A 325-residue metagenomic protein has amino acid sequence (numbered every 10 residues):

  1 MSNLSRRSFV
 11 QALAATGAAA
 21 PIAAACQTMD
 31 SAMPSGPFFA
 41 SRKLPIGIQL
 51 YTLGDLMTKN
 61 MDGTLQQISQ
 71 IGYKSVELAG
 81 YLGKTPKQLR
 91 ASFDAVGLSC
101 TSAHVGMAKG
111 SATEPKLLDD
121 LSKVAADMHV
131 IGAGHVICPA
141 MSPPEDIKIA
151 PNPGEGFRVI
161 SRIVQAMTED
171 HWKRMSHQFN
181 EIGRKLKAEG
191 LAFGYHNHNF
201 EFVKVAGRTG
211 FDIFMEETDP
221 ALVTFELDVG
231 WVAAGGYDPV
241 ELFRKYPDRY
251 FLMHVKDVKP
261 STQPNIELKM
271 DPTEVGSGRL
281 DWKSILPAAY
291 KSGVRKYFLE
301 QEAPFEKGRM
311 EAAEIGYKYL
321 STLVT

Functional and structural regions predicted by a protein language model:
M1-G17: N-terminal secretory signal peptides and thylakoid transit peptides that target proteins across membranes
A19, L82, S111-T224, M310: Active-site acidic/histidine proton-transfer and metal-coordination neighborhood in alpha/beta enzyme cores
A25-L56, Q67: C-terminal segment of N-terminal export signals and the immediately downstream linker at the start of the mature
G36-S41, L65-Q70, T85-S102, D120-G132 (+4 more regions): Acidic (Asp/Glu)-rich catalytic clusters
I46-Q49, V76-L78, C100-V105, V136-C138 (+4 more regions): Hydrophobic faces of well-ordered beta-strands that scaffold small-molecule active sites in alpha/beta enzyme cores
I48, I68, V76, F93 (+5 more regions): Conserved, mostly hydrophobic/aromatic
L56-Q67, K116-A125, G235-L242, W282: Short, acidic/polar
E181-R279: Acidic/histidine-rich catalytic cores of soluble enzymes
